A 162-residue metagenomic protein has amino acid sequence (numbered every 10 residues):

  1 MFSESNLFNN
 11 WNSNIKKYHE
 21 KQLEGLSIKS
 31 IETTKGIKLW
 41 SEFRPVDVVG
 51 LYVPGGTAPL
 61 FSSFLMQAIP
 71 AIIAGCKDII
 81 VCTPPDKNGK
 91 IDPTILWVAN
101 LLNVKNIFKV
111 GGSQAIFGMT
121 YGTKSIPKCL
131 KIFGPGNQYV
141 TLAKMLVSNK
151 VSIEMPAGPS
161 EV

Functional and structural regions predicted by a protein language model:
M1-D47: N-terminal Rossmann-like NAD(P)+-binding subdomain of aldehyde/semialdehyde dehydrogenases
M1-I15, E42, F64, N88 (+6 more regions): Generic structural signal for well-ordered, non-membrane alpha-helical segments in soluble metabolic enzymes
N12, K16, L65-I72, I80 (+4 more regions): Predominant activation on well-ordered alpha-helical scaffold segments within soluble catalytic domains
K17-E24, L51, I73, V104 (+2 more regions): Alpha-helix capping at helix-to-loop junctions
E20-I28, G50-P54, L130-Q138: Short, mixed-charge, low-aromatic patches
L26-K29, K77-K87, I91-T94, K105-N106 (+3 more regions): Glycine/threonine-rich beta-strand-loop-alpha-helix active-site module that forms ligand/phosphate-binding
E32-W97: Conserved small-residue-rich beta-alpha loop and adjacent elements that most often cradle the phosphate/pyrophosphate
L101-V162: Conserved NAD(P)+-binding/catalytic subdomain of aldehyde/semialdehyde dehydrogenases
